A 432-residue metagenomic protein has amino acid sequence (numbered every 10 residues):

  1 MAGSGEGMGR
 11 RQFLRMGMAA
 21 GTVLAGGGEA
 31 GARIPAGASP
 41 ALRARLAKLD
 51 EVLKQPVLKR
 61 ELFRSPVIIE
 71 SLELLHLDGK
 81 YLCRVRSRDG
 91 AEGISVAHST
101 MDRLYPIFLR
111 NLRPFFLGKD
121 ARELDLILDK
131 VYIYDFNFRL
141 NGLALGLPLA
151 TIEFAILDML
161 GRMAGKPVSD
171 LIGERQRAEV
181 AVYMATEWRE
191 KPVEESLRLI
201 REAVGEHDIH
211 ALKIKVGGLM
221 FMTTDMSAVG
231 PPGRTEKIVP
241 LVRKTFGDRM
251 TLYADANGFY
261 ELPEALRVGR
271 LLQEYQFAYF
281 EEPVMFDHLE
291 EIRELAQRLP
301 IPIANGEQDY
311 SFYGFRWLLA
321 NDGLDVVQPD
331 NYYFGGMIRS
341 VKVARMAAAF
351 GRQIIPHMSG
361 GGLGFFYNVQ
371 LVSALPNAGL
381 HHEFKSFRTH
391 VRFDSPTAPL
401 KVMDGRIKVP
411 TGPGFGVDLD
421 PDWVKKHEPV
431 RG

Functional and structural regions predicted by a protein language model:
A2-G21: N-terminal secretory signal peptides and thylakoid transit peptides that target proteins across membranes
G17-A20, H390-G432: C-terminal extensions of enzymes
G27-L75, E92: C-terminal segment of N-terminal export signals and the immediately downstream linker at the start of the mature
L46-A47, R88, E92-M163: Metal- or metallocofactor-binding catalytic centers and their adjacent structured scaffolds across diverse enzyme
G90, I152, G165, D255 (+5 more regions): Conserved, mostly hydrophobic/aromatic
P114, K119, L126, K130 (+5 more regions): Shared catalytic-loop signature of beta/alpha-barrel
E153-K191: Glycine-rich, aromatic-flanked loop segments that form ligand/cofactor-binding clefts across common enzyme folds
A178-R298: Metal-dependent enolase-superfamily TIM-barrel catalytic cores that perform enediolate-based chemistry
